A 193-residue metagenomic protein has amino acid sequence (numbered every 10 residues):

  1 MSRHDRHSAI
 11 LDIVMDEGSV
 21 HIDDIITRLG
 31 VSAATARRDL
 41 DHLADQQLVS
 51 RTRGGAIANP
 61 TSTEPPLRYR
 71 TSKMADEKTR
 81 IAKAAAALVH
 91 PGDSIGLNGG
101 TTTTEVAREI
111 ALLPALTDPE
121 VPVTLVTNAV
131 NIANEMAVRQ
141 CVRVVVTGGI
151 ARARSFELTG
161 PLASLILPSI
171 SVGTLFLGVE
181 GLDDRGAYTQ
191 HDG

Functional and structural regions predicted by a protein language model:
S2-H7, M15-D23, T27-G30, A34-T101 (+2 more regions): HTH-adjacent hinge/linker in prokaryotic transcriptional regulators
S2-I25, L29-A34, A44-D45, E77 (+3 more regions): Conserved phosphate- and dinucleotide-binding cores of soluble alpha/beta proteins, encompassing both enzyme active
I57-A58, T102-E105, I132-A133, L182-D184: Short, active-site-adjacent cap segments at secondary-structure transitions
